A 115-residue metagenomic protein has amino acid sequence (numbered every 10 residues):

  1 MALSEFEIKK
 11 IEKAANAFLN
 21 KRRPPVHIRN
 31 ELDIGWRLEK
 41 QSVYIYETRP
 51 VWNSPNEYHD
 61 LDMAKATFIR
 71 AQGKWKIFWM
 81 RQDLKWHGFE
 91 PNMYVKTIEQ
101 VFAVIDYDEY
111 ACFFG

Functional and structural regions predicted by a protein language model:
M1-N56: Negatively charged, low-complexity tracts enriched in Asp/Glu with abundant Ser/Thr
Y44-W79: Short, conserved beta-strand/beta-arch hydrophobic-aromatic motifs that form part of recognition grooves or interface
Q72-G115: Short, compact, well-ordered microdomains
